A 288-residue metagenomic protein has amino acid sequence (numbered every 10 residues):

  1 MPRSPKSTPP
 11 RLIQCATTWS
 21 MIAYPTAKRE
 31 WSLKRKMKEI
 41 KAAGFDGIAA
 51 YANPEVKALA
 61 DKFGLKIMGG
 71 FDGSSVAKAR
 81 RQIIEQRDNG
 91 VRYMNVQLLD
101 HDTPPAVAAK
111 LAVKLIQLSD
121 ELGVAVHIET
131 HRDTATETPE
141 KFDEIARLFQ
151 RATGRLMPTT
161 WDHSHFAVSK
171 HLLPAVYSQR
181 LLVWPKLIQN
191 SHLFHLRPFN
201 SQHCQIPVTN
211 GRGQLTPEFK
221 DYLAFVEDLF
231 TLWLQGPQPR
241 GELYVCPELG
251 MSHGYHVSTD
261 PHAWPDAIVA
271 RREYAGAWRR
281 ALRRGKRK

Functional and structural regions predicted by a protein language model:
P2-W31, G90, P139, E144-Q150 (+2 more regions): Histidine-acidic metal/acid-base catalytic patches
T26-E30, F45-A58, F71-A79, D100-V107 (+3 more regions): Acidic-and-aromatic substrate-binding clefts and catalytic sites of carbohydrate-active enzymes
S32-E55, E85-Y93: Catalytic domains of carbohydrate-active enzymes, especially glycoside hydrolases
I40, I48, A60, Q86 (+5 more regions): Conserved, mostly hydrophobic/aromatic
K41, D61, R87, D120 (+1 more regions): Anion (oxyanion) recognition and catalysis
I48-Y51, Y93-V96, V126-E129, E242-E248: Short beta-strand segments at enzyme active-site cores
E55-K62, R81-Q82, V183: A short acidic, amphipathic alpha-helical/loop segment
I67, F71-T159: Active-site acidic/histidine proton-transfer and metal-coordination neighborhood in alpha/beta enzyme cores
